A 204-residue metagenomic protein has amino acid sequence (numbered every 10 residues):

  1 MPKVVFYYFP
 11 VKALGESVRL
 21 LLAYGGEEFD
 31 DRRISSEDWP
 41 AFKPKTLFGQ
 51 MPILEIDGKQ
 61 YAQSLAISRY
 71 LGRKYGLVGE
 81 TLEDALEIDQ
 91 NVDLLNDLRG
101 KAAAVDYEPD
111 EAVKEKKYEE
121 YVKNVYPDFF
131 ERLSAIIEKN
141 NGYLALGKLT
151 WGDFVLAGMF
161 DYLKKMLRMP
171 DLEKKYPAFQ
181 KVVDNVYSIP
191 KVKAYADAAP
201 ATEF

Functional and structural regions predicted by a protein language model:
M1-E120, N124-D128, K139, K148 (+1 more regions): GST-like domain detector, emphasizing the conserved glutathione-binding G-site in the N-terminal thioredoxin-like
M1-K3, Q180, N185-F204: C-terminal helix/juxtamembrane-tail motif
V18, V125-L133, M159, V182: Alpha-helical packing segments of well-folded alpha/beta enzyme cores
E55-I56, L156, F204: Conserved hydrophobic "DFG−1" position in protein kinase catalytic cores
G72, M159-F160, A196: Active-site-flanking alpha-helical
I88, L144-M169, K175, Q180 (+1 more regions): GST superfamily/GST-like fold recognition
L133-A145: Hydrophobic alpha-helical bundle segments that form small-molecule/ligand-binding pockets
